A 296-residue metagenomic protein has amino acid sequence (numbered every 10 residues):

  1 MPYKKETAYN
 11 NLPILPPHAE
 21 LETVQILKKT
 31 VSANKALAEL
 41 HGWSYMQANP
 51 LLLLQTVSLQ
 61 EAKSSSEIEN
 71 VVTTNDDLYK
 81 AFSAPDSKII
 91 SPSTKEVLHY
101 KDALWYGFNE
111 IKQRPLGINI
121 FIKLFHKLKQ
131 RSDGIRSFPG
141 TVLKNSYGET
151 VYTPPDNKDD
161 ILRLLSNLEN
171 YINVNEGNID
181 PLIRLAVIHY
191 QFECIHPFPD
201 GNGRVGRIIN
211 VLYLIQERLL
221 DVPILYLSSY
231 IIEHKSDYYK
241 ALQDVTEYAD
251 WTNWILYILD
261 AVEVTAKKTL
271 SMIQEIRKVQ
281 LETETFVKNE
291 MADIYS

Functional and structural regions predicted by a protein language model:
M1-S296: FIC/Doc superfamily catalytic core
